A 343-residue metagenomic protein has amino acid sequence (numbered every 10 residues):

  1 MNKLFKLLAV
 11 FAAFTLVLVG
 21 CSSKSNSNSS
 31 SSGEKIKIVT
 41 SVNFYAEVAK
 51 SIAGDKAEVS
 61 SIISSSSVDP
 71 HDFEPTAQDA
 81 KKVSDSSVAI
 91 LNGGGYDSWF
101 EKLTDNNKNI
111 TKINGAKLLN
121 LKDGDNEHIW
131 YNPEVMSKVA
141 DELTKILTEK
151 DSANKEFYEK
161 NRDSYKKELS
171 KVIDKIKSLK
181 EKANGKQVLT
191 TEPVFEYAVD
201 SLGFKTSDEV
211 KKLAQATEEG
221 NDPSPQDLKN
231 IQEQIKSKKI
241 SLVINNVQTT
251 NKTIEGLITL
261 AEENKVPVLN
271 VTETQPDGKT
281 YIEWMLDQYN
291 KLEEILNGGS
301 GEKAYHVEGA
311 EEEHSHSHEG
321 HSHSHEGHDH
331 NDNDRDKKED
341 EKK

Functional and structural regions predicted by a protein language model:
K3-V10, V17-K343: Extracytoplasmic metal-acquisition and chelation regions
